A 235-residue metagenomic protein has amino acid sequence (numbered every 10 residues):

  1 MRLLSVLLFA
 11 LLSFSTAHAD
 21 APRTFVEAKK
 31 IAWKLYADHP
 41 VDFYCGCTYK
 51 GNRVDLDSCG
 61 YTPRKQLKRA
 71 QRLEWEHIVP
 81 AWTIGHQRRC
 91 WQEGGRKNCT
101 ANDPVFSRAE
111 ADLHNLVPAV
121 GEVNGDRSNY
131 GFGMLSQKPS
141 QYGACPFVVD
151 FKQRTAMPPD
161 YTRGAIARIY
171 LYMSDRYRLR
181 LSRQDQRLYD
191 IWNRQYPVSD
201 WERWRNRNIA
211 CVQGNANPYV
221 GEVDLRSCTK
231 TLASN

Functional and structural regions predicted by a protein language model:
M1-L7: Sec-dependent signal peptide recognition, specifically the positively charged N-region followed immediately by
S5, H18-A19, N235: Sequence termini and other peripheral, non-core segments
F9-H18: Hydrophobic h-region of N-terminal signal peptides that target proteins for export in Gram-negative bacteria
D20-R72, Y189-I191, W201-E202, I209: Aromatic-lined ligand-binding clefts that engage carbohydrates, nucleic acids, or primary amines
Y61-E74, V79-N235: Domain-level detector of nuclease and nuclease-like folds in predominantly extracellular/periplasmic contexts
